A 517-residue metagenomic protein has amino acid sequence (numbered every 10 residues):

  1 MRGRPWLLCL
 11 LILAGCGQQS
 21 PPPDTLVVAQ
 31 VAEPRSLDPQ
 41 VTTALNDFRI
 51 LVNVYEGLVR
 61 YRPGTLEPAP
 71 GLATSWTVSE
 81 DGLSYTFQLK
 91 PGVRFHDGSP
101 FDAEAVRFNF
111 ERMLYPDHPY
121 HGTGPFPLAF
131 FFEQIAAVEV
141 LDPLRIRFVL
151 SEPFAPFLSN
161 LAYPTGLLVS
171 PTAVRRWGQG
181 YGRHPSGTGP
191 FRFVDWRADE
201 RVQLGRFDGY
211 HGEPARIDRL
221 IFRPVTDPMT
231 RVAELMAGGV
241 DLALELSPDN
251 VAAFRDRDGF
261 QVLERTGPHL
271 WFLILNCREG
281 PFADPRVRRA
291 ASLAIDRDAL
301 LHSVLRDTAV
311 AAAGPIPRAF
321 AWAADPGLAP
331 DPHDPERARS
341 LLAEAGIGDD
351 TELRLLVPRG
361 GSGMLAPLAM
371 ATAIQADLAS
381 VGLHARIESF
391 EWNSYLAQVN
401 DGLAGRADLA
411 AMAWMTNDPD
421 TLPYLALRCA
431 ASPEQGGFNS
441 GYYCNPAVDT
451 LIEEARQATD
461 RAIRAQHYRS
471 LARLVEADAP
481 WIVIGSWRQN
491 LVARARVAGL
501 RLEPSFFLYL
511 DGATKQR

Functional and structural regions predicted by a protein language model:
G17, S380-A397, Y424-R494, R517: Extracytoplasmic/peripheral linker and loop segments enriched in polar/acidic and small residues with frequent Thr/Pro
Q19, Q88, R107, P125-T172: Surface-exposed binding/hinge segments that line and control ligand-binding clefts or catalytic entry sites
Q30-E80, E111, H118, H184-T188: N-terminal lobe/hinge region of extracytoplasmic solute-binding protein
R62-P63, F154-A215, R219, M229 (+2 more regions): Gly/Pro-rich hinge or "lid" segments in bacterial periplasmic/extracellular proteins
T74-Y120, R147, E234, P281-A283: Aromatic- and charge-enriched surface segment that lines or borders ligand/interaction sites
G182, D208-A253, H384: Ligand-site clamp/hinge motif
A311-A345, G361-A369: Structural transition elements
L491-R517: Long beta-strand-rich cores associated with HINT superfamily self-processing modules
